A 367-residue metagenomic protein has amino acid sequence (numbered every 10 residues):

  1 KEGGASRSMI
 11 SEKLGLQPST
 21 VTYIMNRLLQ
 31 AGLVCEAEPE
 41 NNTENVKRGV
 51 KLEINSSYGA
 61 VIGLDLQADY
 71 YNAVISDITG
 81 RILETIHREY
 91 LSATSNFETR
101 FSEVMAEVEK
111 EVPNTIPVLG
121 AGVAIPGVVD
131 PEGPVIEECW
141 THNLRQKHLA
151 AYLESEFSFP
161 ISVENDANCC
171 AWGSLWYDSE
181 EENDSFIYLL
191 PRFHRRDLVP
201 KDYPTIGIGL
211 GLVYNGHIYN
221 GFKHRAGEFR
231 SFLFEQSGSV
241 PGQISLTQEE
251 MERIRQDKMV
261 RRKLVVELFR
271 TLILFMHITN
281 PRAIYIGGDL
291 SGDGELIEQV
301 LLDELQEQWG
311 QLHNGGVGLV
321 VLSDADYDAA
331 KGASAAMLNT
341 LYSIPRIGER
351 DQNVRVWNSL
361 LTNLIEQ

Functional and structural regions predicted by a protein language model:
K1-K47, K51-E89, A93-P117, F234-Q367: ATP-binding/phosphotransfer module of carbohydrate and carboxylate kinases, centering on a glycine-rich
K51-E53, V61-D65, V118-G122, S185-L190 (+1 more regions): Short glycine-aspartate micro-motif
S57, I78-T79, P131-E132, Y214-N215: Short, ordered coil/turn segments that flank beta-strands lining enzyme active or ligand-binding pockets
D69-Y71, V128-D130, R196, Y219: Short, acidic Gly/Pro/Ser/Thr-rich loop/turn segments
I75, V128-V129, G211-L212: Hydrophobic beta-strand positions
I82-E89, A93-E109, P113-S185, S239-G242 (+1 more regions): Glycine-rich phosphate-binding loop and adjoining helix at the ATP-binding site of ATP-dependent phosphoryl-transfer
T85-H87, E156-K263, E267, T271-L274 (+1 more regions): Glycine/GP-enriched mid-protein hinge/lid loop-to-helix segment characteristic of carbohydrate kinases
P126-V128, R192-H194, L290: Short glycine-rich anion-binding loops that position phosphate/pyrophosphate groups of nucleotides and phosphorylated
